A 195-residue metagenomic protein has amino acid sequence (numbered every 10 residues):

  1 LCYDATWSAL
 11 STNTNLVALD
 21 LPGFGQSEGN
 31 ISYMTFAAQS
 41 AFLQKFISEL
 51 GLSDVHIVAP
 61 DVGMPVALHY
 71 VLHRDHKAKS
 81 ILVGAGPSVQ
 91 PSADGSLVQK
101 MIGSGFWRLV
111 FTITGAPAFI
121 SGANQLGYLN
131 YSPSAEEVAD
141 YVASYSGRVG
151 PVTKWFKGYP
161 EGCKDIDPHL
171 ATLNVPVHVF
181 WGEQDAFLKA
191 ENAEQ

Functional and structural regions predicted by a protein language model:
L1-Q26: Conserved HGGG/HGGXW glycine-rich cap/lid loop of the alpha/beta-hydrolase fold
C2-D4, S27-Y33, S92-D94, A190-E191: Conserved catalytic-core motifs of eukaryotic protein kinase domains, centered on the activation segment
N13, L52-D94: Conserved hydrolase catalytic core segment
A18-A59: Active-site loop/oxyanion-hole signature of alpha/beta-hydrolase fold enzymes
S92-D94, I113-N174: Conserved alpha/beta-hydrolase catalytic His-Asp/Glu region
S134, A186-N192: Conserved alpha/beta-hydrolase "acid-adjacent" motif
P160, E183-L188: Acidic catalytic loop of the alpha/beta-hydrolase fold
L173, V179-W181, D185: Short beta-strand/loop motif that positions the catalytic acidic residue of the alpha/beta-hydrolase fold
